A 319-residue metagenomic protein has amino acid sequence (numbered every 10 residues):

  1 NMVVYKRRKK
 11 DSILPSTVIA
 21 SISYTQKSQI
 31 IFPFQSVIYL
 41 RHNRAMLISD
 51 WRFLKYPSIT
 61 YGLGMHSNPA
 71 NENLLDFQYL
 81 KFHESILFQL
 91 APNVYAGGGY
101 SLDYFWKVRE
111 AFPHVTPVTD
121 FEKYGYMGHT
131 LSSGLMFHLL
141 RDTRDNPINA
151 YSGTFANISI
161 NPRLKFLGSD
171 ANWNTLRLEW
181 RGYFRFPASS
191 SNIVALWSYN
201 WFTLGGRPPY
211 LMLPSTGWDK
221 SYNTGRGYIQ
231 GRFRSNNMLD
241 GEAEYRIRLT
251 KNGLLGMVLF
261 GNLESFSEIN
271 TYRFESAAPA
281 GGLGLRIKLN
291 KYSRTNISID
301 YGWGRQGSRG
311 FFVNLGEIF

Functional and structural regions predicted by a protein language model:
N1-L131, M136, G231-S235, R294-S298 (+1 more regions): Gram-negative/organellar outer-membrane beta-barrel architecture
V3-R7, S21-K27, L54-S58, F105-K107 (+7 more regions): Sequence/structural signature of outer-membrane beta-barrel proteins
Y5-R7, R41-N43, Q89-N93, R144 (+3 more regions): Outer-membrane beta-barrel channels and translocator barrels
V18-Y24, S49-P57, G62-M65, G98-Y104 (+8 more regions): Transmembrane beta-barrel strands of outer-membrane/channel proteins
I30-F34, Q78-E84, S133-F137, R141 (+7 more regions): Hydrophobic, lipid-facing positions within transmembrane beta-strands of outer-membrane proteins
F105-K107, A111-S133, S189-S191, G217-D219 (+3 more regions): Outer-membrane beta-barrel transmembrane domain signature
G125, L135-T250, L255: C-terminal outer-membrane beta-barrel translocator/porin domains of Gram-negative envelope proteins and their
A171, I269-R273, F311: Short glycine/threonine-rich loop-to-helix capping motif typified by GTGT followed within a few residues by an Asp-Pro
